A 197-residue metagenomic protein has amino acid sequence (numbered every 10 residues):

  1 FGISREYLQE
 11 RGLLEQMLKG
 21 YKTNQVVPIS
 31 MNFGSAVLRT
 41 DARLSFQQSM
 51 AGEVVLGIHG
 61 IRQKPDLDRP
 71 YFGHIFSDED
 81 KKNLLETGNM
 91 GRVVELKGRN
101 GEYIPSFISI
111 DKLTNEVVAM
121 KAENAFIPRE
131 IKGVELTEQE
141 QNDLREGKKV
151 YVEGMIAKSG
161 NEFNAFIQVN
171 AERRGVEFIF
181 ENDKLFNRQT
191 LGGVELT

Functional and structural regions predicted by a protein language model:
F1-T197: Extended intrinsically disordered terminal tails
